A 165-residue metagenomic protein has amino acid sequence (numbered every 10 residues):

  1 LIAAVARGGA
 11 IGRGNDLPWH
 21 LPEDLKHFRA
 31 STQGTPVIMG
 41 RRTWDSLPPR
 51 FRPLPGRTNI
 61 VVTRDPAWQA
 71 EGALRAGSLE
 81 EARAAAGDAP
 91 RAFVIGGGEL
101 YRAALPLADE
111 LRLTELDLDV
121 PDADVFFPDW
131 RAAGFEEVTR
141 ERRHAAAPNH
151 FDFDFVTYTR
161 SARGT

Functional and structural regions predicted by a protein language model:
A3-P36, R41-A162: Flexible, gly/pro- and Lys/Arg-enriched active-site loops
